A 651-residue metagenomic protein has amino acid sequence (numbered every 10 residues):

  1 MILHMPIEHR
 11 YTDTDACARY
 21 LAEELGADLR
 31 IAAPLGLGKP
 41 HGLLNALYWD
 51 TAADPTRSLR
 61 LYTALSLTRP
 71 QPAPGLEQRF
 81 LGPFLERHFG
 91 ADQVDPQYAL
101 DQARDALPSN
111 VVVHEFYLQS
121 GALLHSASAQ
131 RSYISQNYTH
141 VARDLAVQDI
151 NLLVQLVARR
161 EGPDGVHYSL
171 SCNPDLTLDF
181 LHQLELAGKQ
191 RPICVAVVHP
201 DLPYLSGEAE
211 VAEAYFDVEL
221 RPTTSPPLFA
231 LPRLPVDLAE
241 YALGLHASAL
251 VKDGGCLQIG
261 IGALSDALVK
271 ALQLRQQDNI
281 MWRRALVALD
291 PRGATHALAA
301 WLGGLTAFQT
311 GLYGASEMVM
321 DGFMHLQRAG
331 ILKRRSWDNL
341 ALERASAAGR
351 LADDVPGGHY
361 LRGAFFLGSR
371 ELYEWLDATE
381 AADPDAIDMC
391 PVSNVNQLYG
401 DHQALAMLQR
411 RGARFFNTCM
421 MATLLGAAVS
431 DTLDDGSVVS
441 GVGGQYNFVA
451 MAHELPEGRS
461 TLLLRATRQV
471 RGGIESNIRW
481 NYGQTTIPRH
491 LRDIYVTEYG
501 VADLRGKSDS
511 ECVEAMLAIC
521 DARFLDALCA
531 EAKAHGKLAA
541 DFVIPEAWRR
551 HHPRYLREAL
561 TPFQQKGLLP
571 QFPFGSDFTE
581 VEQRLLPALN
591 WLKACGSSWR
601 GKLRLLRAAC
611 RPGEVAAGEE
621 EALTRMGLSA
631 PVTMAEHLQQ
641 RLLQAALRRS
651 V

Functional and structural regions predicted by a protein language model:
M1-V651: Conserved alpha/beta enzyme-core scaffold
